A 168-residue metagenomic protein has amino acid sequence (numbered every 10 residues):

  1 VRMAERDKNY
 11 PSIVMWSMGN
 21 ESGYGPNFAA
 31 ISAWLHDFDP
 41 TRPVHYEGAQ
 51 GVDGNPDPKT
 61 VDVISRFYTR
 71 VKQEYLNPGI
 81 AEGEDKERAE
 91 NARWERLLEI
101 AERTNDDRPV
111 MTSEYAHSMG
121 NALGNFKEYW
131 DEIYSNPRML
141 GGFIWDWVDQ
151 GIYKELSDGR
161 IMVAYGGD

Functional and structural regions predicted by a protein language model:
V1-G167: Substrate-binding/catalytic cleft of secreted carbohydrate-active enzymes, primarily glycoside hydrolases
